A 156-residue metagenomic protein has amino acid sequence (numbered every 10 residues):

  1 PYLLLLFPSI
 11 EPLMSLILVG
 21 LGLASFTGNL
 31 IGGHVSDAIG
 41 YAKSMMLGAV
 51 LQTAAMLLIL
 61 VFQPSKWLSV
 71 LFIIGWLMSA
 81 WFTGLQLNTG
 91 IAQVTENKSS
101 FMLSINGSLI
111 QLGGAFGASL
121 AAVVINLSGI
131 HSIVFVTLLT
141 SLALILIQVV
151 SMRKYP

Functional and structural regions predicted by a protein language model:
P1-P12: Short amphipathic helix-loop junctions that connect adjacent transmembrane helices in Major Facilitator Superfamily/SLC
E11-V19, S104: Small-residue hotspots at the loop-to-helix junctions and early N-terminal turns of transmembrane alpha-helices
G22-L30, G114-A115: Residue-level signature of mid-helix packing/kink "hotspots" within the transmembrane helices of 12-pass Major
G28-G40, I125-N126: Helix-to-loop junctions at the C-terminal end of transmembrane segments in multipass secondary transporters
A42-L87: C-terminal transmembrane helical hairpin of 12-TM major facilitator-type secondary transporters
V94-S128: A late C-terminal transmembrane helix in Major Facilitator Superfamily
V123-S141: A membrane-interface helix-boundary motif in multi-pass transporters
L138-P156: Multi-pass alpha-helical transporter architecture, strongest for 12-TM Major Facilitator/SLC carriers used
